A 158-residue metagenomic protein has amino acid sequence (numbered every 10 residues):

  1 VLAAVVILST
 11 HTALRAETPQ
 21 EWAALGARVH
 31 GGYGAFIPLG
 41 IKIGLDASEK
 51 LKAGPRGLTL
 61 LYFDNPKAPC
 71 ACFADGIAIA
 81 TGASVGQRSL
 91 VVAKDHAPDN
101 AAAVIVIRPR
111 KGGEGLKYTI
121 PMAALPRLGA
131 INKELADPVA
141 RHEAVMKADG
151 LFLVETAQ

Functional and structural regions predicted by a protein language model:
V1-T10: Bacterial N-terminal signal peptides
A16-Y33, K42-Q158: Non-transmembrane, aqueous-exposed alpha-helical and coiled segments at domain scale
